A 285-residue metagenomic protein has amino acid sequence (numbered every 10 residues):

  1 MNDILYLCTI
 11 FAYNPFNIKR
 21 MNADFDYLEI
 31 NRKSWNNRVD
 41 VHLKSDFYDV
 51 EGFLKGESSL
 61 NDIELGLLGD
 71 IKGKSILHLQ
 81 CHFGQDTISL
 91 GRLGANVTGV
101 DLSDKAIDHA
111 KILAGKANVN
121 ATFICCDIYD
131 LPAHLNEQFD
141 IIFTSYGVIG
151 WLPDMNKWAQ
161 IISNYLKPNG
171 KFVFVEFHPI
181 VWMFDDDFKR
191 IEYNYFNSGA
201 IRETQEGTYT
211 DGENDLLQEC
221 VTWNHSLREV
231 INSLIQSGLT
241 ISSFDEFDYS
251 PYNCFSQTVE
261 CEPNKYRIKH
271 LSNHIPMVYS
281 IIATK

Functional and structural regions predicted by a protein language model:
F16-K72, Q85, S89: Conserved class I S-adenosyl-L-methionine
K74-L131: Class I SAM-dependent methyltransferase SAM/SAH-binding core
A133-I142: A short acidic, Gly/Pro-enriched loop at the edge of an enzyme's catalytic core that lines a small-molecule cofactor
N156-K171: A short glycine-rich, Lys/Arg-flanked "PGG" loop and its adjoining helix->strand segment in the class I
K171-T208: Conserved class I S-adenosyl-L-methionine
E176-I191, E213-E229: Acceptor-substrate binding/catalytic loop of class I
V221-F244: Short alpha-helix
S237-L239, Y266-K285: Core SAM-dependent methyltransferase catalytic element
